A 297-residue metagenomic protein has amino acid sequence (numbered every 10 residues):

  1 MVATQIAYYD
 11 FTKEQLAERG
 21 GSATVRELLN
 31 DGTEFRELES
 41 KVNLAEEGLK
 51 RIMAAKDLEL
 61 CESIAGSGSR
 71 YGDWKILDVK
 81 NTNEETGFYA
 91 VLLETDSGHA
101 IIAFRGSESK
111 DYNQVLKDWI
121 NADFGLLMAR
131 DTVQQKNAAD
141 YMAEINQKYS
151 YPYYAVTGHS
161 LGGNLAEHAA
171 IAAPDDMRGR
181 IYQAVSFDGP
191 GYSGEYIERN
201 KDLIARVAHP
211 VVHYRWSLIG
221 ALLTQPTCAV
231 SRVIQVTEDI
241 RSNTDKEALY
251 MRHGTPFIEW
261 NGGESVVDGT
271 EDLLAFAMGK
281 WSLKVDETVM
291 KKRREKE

Functional and structural regions predicted by a protein language model:
M1-E59: N-terminal low-complexity, Ser/Thr- and acidic-residue-enriched intrinsically disordered segments
R19, Q114-K117, N121, P226-T237: Surface-exposed flexible segments
T33-R36, S40-A155, D175-Q183: A conserved cap/lid and substrate-binding interface adjacent to the catalytic center of lipid-processing enzymes
D96-H99, A143-Y154, I171-E297: Serine hydrolase/lipase
G106-K110, G162, P190-S193, G220: Short loop/turn segments at secondary-structure transitions that flank enzyme active sites
T157-G162, A166: Gly/Ala-rich beta-loop-alpha elbow adjacent to hydrolase catalytic centers
